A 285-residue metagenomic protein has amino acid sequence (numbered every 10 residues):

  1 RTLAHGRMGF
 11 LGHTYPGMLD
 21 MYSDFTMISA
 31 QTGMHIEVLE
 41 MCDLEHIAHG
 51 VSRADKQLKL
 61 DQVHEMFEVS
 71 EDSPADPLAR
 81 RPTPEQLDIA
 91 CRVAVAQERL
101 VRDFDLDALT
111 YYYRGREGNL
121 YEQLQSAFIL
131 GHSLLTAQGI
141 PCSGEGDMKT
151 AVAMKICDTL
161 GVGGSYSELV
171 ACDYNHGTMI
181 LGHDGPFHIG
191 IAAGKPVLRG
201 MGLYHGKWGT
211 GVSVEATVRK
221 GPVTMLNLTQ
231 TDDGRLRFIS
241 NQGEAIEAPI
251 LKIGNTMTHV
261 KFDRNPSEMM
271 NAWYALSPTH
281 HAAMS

Functional and structural regions predicted by a protein language model:
R1-L160: Conserved, well-structured core segments that form the ligand-binding/active-site neighborhood of functional domains
T2-S23, T178-M201: Conserved anion/nucleotide-ligand pocket segment
A30-G33, L58-D61, L130-L134, H188-A193 (+3 more regions): Short, surface-exposed linear patches
T110-E117, Y166-P186: A glycine-rich phosphate-binding loop feature that marks nucleotide/adenosyl-phosphate handling sites
G139, G146, G161, D173-I191: C-terminal or late-domain output modules
A151-Y166, V170-Y174, H281: C-terminal functional extensions of proteins
E168, I180-G182, G190-A192, P196-M201 (+3 more regions): Short, well-ordered strand-loop elements centered on a beta-strand within folded domains, enriched for acidic residues
G206-S285: Extended hydrophobic packing segments that form well-structured cores
